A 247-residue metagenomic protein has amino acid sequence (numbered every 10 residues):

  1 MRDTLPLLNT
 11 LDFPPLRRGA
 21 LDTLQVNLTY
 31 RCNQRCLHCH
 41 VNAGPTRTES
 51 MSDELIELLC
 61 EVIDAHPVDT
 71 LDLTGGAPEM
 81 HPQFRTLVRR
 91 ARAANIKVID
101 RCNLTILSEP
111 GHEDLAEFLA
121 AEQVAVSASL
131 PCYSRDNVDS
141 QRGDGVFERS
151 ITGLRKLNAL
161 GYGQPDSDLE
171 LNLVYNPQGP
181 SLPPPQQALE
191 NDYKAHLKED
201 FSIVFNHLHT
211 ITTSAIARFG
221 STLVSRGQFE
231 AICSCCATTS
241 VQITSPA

Functional and structural regions predicted by a protein language model:
R2-G75, E79-K97, C102: Conserved alpha-helical substructure of the radical SAM core
T29, G76, P131, V174-Q178 (+1 more regions): Short loop/turn motifs enriched for small/polar and acidic residues
T48, S52, G143-V146, Q186-L189: Residue-level preference for long, well-ordered alpha-helices that form the structural scaffold of enzyme catalytic
D53-T74, H81-N176: Radical SAM/AdoMet-radical enzyme domain recognition
S108, R135-N137, G179-P183, I216-F219: Short catalytic/ligand-binding loop motif for oxyanion handling, primarily in non-cytosolic enzymes, centered on
L160, K194-L208: Structural alpha-beta junctions
S167-L169, V204-I211: A short coil-to-beta-strand element that immediately follows conserved catalytic motifs
P184-N191, A195, L208-A247: Accessory C-terminal segments flanking Radical SAM cores
